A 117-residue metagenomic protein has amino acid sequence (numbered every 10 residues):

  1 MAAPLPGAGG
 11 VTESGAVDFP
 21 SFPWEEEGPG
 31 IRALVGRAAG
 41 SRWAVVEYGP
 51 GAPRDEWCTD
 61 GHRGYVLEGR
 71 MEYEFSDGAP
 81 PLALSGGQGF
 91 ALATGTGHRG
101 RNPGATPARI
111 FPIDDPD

Functional and structural regions predicted by a protein language model:
M1-V46, D55: A short, N-terminal "cap"/entry segment at the start of jelly-roll beta-barrel domains of the cupin/DSBH fold
V35, W43-E47, R63, G89-A91 (+1 more regions): Conserved hydrophobic/aromatic beta-strand scaffold that supports enzyme active sites
A39-S41, G78, A105-T106, D117: Short strand-connecting beta-turns/loops that link adjacent beta-strands
A44, P53-R54, G69-E74, G89: Short beta-strand segments in beta-sandwich/barrel cores
E47, F75-D77, N102, P112: Residue-level recognition of conserved beta-strand positions in structured domain cores
Y48, W57-Y73: Short, conserved beta-strand element in jelly-roll/cupin
G78-T94: Short acidic-glycine-tyrosine-enriched beta hairpin
S85, T94-D117: Ligand-binding loop in jelly-roll beta-barrel domains
